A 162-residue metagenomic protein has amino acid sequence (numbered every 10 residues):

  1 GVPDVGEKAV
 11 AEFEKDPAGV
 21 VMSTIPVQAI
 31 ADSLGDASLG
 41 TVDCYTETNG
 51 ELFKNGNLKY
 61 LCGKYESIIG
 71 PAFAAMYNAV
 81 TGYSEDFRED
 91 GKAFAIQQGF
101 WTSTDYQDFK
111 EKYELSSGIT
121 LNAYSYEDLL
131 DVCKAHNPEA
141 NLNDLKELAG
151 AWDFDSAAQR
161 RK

Functional and structural regions predicted by a protein language model:
G1-D4, V21-N57, L61, S67: Venus flytrap/periplasmic-binding-protein-like
G1-E14: Structural motif
F13, A31-L34, G56, M76 (+1 more regions): Sec/Tat-exported extracytoplasmic proteins
A18: A SIS-like phosphosugar-recognition module
E66-F73: Short, amphipathic alpha-helical "lid/cap" segments that border enzyme active or binding sites
A75-K162: Hinge/cleft segment of the Venus flytrap/periplasmic-binding protein
